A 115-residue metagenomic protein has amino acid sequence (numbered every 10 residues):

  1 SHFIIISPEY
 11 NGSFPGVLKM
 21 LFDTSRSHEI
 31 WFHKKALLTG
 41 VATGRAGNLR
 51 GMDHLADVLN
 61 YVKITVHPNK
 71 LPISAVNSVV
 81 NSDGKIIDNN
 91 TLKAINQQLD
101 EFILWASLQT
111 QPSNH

Functional and structural regions predicted by a protein language model:
S1-V62: Helix-loop-strand module that forms the ligand-binding subsite of alpha/beta enzymes
T65-H115: Glycine-rich phosphate/pyrophosphate-binding loop and the adjoining helix
